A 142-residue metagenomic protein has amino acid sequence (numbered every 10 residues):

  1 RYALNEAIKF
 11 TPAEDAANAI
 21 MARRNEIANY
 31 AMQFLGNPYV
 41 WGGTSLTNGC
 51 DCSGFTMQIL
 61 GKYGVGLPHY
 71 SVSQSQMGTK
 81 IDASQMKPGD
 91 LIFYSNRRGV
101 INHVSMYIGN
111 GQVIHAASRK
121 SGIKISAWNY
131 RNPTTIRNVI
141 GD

Functional and structural regions predicted by a protein language model:
Y2, F10, E14, Y30 (+4 more regions): Aromatic- and glycine-rich peptidoglycan recognition patches
T11, F34-Y39: Acidic/histidine-rich, surface-exposed loop or edge segments in extracytoplasmic proteins
D15-N25: Charged, low-complexity intrinsically disordered regulatory segments in eukaryotic signaling
R23, I27, A31, D51-C52: Stable alpha-helical elements in mature extracytoplasmic
N37-P88: Catalytic cysteine-centered active-site loop
